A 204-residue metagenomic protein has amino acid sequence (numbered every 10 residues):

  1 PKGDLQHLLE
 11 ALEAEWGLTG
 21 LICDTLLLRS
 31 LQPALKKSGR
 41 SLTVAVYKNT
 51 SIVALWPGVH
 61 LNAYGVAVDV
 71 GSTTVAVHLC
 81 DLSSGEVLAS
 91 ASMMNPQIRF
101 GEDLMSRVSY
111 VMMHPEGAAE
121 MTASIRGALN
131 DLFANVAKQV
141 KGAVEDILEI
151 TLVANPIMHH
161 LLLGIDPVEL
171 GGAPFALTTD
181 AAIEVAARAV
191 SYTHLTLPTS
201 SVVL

Functional and structural regions predicted by a protein language model:
P1-L163, V168-G172: N-terminal glycine/serine-rich phosphate-binding loop of ATP-dependent small-molecule kinases, especially carbohydrate
G171-V190: Active-site phosphate-binding/coordination module
T193-T199: Conserved small/polar residues in nucleotide/adenosyl-binding loops
V203-L204: Hydrophobic alpha-helical segments, chiefly the membrane-spanning helices and signal/signal-anchor peptides
